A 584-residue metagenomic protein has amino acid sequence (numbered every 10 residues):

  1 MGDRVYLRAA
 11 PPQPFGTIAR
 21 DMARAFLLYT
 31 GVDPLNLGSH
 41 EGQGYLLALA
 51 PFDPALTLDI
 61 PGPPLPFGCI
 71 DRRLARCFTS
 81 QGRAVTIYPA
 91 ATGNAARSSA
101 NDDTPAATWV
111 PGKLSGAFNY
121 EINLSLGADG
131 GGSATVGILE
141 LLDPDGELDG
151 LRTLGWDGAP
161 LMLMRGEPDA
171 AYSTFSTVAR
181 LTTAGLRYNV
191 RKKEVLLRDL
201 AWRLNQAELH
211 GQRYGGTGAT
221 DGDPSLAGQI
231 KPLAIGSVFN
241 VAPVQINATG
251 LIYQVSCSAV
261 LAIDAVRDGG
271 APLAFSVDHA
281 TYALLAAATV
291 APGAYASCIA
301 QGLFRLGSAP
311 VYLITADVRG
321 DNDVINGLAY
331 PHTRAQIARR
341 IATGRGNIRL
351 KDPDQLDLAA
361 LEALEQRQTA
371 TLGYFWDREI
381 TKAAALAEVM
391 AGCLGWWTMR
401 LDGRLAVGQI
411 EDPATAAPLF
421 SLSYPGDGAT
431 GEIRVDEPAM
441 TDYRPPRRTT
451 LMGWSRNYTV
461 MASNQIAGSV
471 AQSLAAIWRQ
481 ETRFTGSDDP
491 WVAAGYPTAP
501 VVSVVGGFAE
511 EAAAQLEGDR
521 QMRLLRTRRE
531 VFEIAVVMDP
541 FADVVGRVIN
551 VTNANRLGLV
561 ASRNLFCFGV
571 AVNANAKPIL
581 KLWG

Functional and structural regions predicted by a protein language model:
M1-D3, L7, P12-D21, N36-S39 (+5 more regions): C-terminal extracytoplasmic interaction modules
R20-L28, D33, L47, R72: N-terminal accessory segments
Q43-Y45: Long, compositionally biased, helix-prone stretches
R191-L197, A271-T281: Short acidic, Gly/Pro-enriched loop/turn segments at secondary-structure junctions
D268-G270, D278-R349: Surface-exposed interaction regions enriched in Ser/Thr/Asp/Glu that occur as long low-complexity tracts or repetitive
